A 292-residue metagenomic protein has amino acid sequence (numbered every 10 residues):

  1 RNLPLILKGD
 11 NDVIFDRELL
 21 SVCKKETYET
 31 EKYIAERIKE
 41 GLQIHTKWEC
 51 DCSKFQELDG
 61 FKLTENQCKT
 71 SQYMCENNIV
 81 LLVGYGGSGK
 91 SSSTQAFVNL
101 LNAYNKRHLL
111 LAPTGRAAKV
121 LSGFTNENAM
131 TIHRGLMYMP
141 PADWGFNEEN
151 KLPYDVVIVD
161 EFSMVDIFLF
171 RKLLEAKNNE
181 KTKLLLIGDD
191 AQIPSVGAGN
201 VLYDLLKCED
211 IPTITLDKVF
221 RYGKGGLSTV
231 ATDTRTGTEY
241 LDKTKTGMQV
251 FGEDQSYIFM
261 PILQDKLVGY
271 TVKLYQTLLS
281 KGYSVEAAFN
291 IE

Functional and structural regions predicted by a protein language model:
L3-Q72: Pre-P-loop entry segment of helicase/translocase ATPase cores
Y33, H45, T70, A191-E292: Conserved helicase motor core of P-loop NTPases
C75-L82: Pre-Walker A (Motif I) flank of P-loop NTPase domains
K90: Conserved lysine of the Walker
S93, F97: Hydrophobic positions on the alpha1 helix immediately C-terminal to the Walker A/P-loop
L109-D155: Inter-Walker segment of RecA-like/P-loop motor cores
P141-D155, V165-L169, L174-T182: Short basic/glycine-enriched coil/helix segment immediately N-terminal to the Walker B
D160-E161, G188: Walker B catalytic acidic pair
